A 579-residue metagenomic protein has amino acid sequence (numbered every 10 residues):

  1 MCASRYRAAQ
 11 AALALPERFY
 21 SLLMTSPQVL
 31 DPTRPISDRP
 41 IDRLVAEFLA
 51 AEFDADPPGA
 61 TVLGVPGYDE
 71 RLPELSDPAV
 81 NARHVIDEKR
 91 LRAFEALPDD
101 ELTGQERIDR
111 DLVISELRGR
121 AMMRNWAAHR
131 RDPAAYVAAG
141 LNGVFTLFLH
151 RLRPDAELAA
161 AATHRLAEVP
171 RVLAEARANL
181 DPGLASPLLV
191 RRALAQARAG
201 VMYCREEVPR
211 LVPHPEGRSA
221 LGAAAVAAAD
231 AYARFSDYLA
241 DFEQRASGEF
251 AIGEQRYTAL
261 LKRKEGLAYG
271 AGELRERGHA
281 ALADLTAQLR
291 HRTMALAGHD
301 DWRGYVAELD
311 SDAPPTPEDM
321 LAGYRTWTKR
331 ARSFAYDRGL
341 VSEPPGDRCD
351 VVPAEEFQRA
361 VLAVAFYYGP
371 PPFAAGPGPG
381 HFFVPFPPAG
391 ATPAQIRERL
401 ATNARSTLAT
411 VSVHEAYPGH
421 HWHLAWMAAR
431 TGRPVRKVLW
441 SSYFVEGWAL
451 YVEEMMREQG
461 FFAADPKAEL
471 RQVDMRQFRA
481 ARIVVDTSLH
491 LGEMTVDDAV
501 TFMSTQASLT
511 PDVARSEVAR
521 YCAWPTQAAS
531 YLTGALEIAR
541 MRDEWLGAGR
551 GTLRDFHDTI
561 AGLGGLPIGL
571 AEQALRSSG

Functional and structural regions predicted by a protein language model:
M1-T25: N-terminal amphipathic/basic-hydrophobic helices that include classical n-h-c signal peptides and signal-anchor
F19-G579: N-terminal maturation segment of proteins
